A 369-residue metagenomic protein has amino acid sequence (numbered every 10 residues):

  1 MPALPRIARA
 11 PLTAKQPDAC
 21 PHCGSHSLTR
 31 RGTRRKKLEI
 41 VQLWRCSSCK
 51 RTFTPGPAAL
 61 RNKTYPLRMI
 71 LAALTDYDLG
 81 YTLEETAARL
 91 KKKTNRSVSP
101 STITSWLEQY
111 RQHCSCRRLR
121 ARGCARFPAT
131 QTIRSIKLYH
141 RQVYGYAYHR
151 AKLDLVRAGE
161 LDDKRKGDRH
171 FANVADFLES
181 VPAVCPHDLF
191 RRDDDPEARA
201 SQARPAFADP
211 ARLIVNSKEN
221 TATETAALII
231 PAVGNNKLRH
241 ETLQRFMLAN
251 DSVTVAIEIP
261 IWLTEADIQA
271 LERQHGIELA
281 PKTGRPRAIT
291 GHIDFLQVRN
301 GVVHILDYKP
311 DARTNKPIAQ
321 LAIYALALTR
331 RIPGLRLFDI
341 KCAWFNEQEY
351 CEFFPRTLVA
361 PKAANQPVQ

Functional and structural regions predicted by a protein language model:
R6-P17, R35-I40: Short, flexible, mixed-charge glycine/proline-rich loop motifs that serve as phosphate/nucleic-acid-contacting
C20-C23, C46: Short cysteine-rich clusters marking metal-coordination/redox-active sites
G24-E39: Short recognition patches in nucleic-acid-associated and regulatory proteins
K36-L74: Basic, short loop/linker segments at the boundary and entry of helix-turn-helix/winged-helix-like folds
K91-S105: Short, basic interhelical loop/turn and adjoining N-cap of the next helix at nucleic-acid- or acidic-partner-contacting
R111-T132: Short Lys/Arg-enriched helix C-cap and helix-to-coil transition segments that create basic nucleic-acid-contact patches
H113, A211-V303, Y350-R356, P361: Catalytic cores of nuclease domains that cleave nucleic-acid phosphodiester backbones
A288-K362: Nucleic-acid nuclease catalytic cores
